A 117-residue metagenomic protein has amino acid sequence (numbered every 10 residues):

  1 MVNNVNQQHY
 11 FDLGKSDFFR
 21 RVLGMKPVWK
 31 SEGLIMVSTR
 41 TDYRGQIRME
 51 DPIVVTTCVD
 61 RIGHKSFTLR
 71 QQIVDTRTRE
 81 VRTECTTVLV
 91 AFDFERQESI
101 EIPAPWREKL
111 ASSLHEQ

Functional and structural regions predicted by a protein language model:
M1-S38, D93-Q117: Hot-dog-fold acyl-thioester-processing enzymes
F18-F67, R82-T83, V90: Hydrophobic beta-strand-centered segment that forms part of the acyl-chain substrate-binding groove
I47-M49, D60-Q117: HotDog/MaoC-like acyl-thioester-processing domains
